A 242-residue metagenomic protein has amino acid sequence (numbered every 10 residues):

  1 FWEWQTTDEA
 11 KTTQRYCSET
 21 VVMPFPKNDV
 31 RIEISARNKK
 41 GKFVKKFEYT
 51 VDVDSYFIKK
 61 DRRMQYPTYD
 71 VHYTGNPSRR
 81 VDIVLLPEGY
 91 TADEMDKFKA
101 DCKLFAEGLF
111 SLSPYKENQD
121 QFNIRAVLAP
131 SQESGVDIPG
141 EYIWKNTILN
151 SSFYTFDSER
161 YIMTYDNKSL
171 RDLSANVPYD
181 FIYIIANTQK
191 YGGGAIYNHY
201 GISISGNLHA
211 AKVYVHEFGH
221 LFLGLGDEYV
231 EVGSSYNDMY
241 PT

Functional and structural regions predicted by a protein language model:
F1-K59: Beta-strand-enriched, solvent-exposed domains that form extended recognition/catalytic surfaces
K45-F47, E94-K97, V136-P139, G194-N198 (+2 more regions): Short, solvent-exposed loop/turn and secondary-structure capping segments
I58-L112, A126-S134, M163: Fold-level signature of zinc-dependent metallopeptidase catalytic domains
G89-A92, P130-S134, T188-G192, L208-A210 (+1 more regions): Solvent-exposed loop/turn segments at secondary-structure junctions within structured extracellular/periplasmic domains
K97, G193-E217: Short pre-active-site segment immediately N-terminal to the catalytic Zn-binding motif
Q121-Y197: Active-site-proximal segments of metallohydrolase catalytic domains
G219, L223-D227: Active-site-flanking alpha-helical
Y229-T242: Replace "(M1/M4/M9/M12/WLM)" with "(e.g., M1/M4/M8/M9/M12/M26/WLM)" and add "not limited to" to clarify scope
